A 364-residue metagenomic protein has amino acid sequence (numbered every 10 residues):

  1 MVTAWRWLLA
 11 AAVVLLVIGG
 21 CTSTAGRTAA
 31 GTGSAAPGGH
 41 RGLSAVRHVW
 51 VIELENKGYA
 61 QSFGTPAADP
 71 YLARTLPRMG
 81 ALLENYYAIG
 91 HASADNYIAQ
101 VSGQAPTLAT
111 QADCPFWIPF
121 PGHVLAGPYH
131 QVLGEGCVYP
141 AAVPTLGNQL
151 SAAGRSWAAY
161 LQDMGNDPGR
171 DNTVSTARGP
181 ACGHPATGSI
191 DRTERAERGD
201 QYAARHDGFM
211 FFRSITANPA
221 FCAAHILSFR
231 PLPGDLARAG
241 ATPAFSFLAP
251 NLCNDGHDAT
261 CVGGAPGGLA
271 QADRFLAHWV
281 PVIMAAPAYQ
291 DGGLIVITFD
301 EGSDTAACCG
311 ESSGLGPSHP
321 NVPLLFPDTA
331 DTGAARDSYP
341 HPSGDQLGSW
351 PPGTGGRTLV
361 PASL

Functional and structural regions predicted by a protein language model:
M1-L9: Bacterial N-terminal signal peptides that target proteins for export
L9-A10, S93: Generic hydrophobic-segment detector
V13-V14: Hydrophobic membrane-insertion alpha-helices, especially the h-region of bacterial N-terminal signal peptides
V17-G20: C-terminal motif of bacterial Sec signal peptides marking the signal peptidase cleavage site
T22-L364: N-terminal pro-sequences and low-complexity stem/linker regions of secreted or lumenal proteins
